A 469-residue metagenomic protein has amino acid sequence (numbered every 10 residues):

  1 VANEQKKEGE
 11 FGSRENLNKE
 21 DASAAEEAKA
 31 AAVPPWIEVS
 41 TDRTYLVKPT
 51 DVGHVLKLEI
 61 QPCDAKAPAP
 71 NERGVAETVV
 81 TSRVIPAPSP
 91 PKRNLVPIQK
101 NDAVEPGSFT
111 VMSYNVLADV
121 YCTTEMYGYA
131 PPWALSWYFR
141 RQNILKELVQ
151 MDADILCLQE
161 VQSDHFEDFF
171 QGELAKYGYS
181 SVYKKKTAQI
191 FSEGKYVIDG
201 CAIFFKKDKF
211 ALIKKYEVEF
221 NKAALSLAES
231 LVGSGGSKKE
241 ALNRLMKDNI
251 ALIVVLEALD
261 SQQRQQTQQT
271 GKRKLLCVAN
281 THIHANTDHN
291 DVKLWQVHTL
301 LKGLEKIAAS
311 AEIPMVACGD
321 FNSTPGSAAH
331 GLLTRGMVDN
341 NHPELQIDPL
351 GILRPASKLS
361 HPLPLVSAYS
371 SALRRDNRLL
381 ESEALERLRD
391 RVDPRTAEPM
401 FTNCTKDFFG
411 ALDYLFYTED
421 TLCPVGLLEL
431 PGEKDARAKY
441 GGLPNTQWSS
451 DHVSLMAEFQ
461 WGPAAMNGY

Functional and structural regions predicted by a protein language model:
V1-G107: Ser/Thr/Pro/Gly-rich low-complexity disordered regions
A2-P35, E229-S237, D260-K272, P343-L359 (+1 more regions): Intrinsically disordered, low-complexity domain-flanking/linker segments in eukaryotic proteins, enriched
A30-V33, D42-V47, D64-P68, P91-K100 (+13 more regions): Eukaryotic intrinsically disordered and solvent-exposed regulatory patches
I60-P62, L256, F459: Hydrophobic beta-strand positions in extracellular immunoglobulin-like domains
E72-G74, T124-G128, F169-Q171, K215-V218 (+5 more regions): Short coil/turn segments at secondary-structure boundaries
S82-Y177, Y183-G200, V297-H298, G410 (+1 more regions): N-terminal, active-site-proximal structural segment of metallo-dependent hydrolase catalytic domains
P91-S108, I155-H284, H289, P362 (+3 more regions): Structured beta-strand-rich core segments of catalytic domains in phosphoester-bond hydrolases
D164, K209, M246, A258-R264 (+4 more regions): Metal-dependent phosphoester-hydrolase catalytic domains
